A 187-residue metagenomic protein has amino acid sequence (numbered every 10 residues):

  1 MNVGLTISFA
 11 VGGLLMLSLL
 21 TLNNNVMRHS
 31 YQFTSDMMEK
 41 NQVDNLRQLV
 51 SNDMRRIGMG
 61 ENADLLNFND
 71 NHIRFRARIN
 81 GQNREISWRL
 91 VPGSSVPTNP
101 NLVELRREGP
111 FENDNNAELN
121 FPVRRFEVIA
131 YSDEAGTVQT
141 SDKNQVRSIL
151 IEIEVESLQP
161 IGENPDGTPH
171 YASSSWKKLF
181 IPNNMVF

Functional and structural regions predicted by a protein language model:
N2-R56: Aliphatic-rich helix starts adjacent to a transmembrane/signal segment
L5, T21-V26, D36-M37, E61 (+5 more regions): Hydrophobic, well-ordered secondary-structure segments that either form specific early membrane-associated helices used
Y31-Q32, M38, M54-I79: Short, glycine/small-hydrophobic-rich surface segments
D44, F68-N69, Q145: An alpha-helix initiation/capping motif
N67-V138, H170-S175: Type IV pilin-like appendage domain
R125-F187: Short linear sequence signals and composition-biased patches located at protein termini or domain-edge surfaces
